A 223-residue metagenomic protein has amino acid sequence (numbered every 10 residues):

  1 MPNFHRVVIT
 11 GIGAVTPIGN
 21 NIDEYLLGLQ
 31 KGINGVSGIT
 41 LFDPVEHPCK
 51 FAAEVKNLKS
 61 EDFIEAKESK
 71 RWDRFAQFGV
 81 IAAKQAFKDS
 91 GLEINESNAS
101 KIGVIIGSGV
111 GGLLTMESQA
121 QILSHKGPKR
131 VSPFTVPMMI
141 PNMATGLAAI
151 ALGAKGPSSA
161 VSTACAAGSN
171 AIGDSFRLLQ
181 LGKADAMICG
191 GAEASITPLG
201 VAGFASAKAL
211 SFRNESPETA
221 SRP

Functional and structural regions predicted by a protein language model:
M1-E68: ACP-dependent fatty acid/polyketide chain-elongation machinery
P2-F4, N20, K31-S37, K88-S100 (+1 more regions): Acyl-thioester C-C bond-transforming condensing/cleaving domain
I12, G107-G109: Structured loops at beta-to-helix junctions and adjacent beta-edge loops in soluble globular domains
A14, W72, V161: Generic anion/oxyanion-binding catalytic loop in active/binding sites
E24, F75-A82, A167, A171: Generic hydrophobic secondary-structure packing signal
Y25, F42, F63, F75-F78 (+3 more regions): Aromatic side chains
L41-L92, P141-K155: A glycine- and small-residue-enriched flexible loop/hinge segment at structural boundaries
